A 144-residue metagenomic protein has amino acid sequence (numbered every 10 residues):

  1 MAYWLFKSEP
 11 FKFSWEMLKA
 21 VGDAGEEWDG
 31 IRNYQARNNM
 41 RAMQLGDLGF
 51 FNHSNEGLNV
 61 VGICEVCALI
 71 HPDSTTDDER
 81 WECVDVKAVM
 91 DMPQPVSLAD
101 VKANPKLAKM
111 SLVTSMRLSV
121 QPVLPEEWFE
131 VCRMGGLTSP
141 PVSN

Functional and structural regions predicted by a protein language model:
M1-Q44, N144: Compositionally biased, charged N-terminal/linker segments
K7-E9, V89, V123: Structured loops at beta-to-helix junctions and adjacent beta-edge loops in soluble globular domains
F11-F13, P93, E130: Short, acidic Gly/Pro/Ser/Thr-rich loop/turn segments
M17, P95-V101, V131-M134: Short, charged, solvent-exposed linker or helix-capping segments at domain edges/interfaces that act as flexible hinges
N52-L58: Short, charged beta-turn/beta-strand-edge "cap" motif at the junction between a beta-strand and an adjacent loop
V61-Q121: Aromatic- and Lys/Arg-enriched surface recognition patch
V123-N144: Charged phosphate-binding loop/patch that engages nucleotide di/tri-phosphates or the phosphate backbone of nucleic
